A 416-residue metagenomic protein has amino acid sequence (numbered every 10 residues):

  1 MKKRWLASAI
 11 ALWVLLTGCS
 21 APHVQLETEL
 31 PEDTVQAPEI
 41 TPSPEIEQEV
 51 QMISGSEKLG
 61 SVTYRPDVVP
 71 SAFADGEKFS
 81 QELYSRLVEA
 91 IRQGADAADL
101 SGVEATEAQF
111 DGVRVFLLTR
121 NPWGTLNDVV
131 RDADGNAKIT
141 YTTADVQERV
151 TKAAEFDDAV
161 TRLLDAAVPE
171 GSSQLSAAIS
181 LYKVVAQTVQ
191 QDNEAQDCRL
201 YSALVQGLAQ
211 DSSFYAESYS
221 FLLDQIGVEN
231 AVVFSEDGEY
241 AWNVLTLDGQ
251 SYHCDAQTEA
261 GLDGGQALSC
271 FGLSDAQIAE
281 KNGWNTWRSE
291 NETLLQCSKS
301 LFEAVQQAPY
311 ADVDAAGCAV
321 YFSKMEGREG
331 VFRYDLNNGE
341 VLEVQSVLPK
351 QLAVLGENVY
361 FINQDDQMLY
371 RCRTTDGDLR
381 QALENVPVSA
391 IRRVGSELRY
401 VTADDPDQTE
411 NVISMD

Functional and structural regions predicted by a protein language model:
M1-A9: Bacterial N-terminal signal peptides that target proteins for export
R4, W13, S212-S213: Conserved structured core elements
L12, A241, C318: Residue-level detector of short, conserved catalytic/binding motifs and their immediate flanks
L15-G18: C-terminal motif of bacterial Sec signal peptides marking the signal peptidase cleavage site
S20-S172, W284-D416: N-terminal accessory/pre-domain segments preceding catalytic cores
E148-L204: Secondary-structure boundary elements
Q191-Q225, W242: Flexible, surface-exposed loop/gating regions in the mature catalytic domains of secreted/periplasmic hydrolases
F214-Q277: Hydrophobic/aromatic-rich core segments of domains that either
